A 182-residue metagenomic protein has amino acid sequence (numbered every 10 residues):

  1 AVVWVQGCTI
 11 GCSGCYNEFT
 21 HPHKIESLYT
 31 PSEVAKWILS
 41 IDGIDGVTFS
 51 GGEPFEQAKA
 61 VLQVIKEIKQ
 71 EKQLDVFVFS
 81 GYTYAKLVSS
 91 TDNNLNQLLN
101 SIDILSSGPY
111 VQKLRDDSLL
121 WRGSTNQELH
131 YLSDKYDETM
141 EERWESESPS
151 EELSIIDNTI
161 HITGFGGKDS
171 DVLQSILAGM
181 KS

Functional and structural regions predicted by a protein language model:
A1-G11: N-terminal pre-triad scaffold of radical SAM enzymes
V2, T48, H161: Short aromatic/hydrophobic contact patches that present stacked aromatics for nucleic-acid/ligand binding
C8, P54, F165-G167: Short beta->alpha junction loops/turns
N17-Q97: Conserved Radical SAM active-site core
G81-Y82, S89-S182: Auxiliary Fe-S-binding modules of radical SAM enzymes
